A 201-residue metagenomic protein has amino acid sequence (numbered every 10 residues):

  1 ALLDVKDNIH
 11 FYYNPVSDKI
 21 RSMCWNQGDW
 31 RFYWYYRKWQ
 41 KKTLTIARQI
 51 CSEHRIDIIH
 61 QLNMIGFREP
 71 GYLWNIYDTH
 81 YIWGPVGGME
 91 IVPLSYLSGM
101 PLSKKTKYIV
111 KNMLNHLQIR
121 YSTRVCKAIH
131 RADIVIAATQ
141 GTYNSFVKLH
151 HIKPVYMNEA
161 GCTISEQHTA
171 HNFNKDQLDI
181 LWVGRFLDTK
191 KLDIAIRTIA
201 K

Functional and structural regions predicted by a protein language model:
A1-I9, S52-H54, T79-H80, C126 (+1 more regions): N-terminal subdomain of nucleotide-sugar transferases
A1-K41: A conserved catalytic-core segment of Leloir-type glycosyltransferases
L2, S22-N26, G71-L73, P93-S98 (+1 more regions): Short aromatic-enriched loop/helix-cap "lid" or pocket-rim segments at secondary-structure transitions that line
H10-Y13, W83, L114-T169, K175 (+1 more regions): Donor nucleotide-sugar binding/catalytic pocket of nucleotide-sugar-dependent glycosyltransferases
Y35-L44, R48, I56-G99, T139: An aromatic- and histidine-rich active-site surface loop
K41, T45-R48, M89, M100 (+1 more regions): Membrane-proximal helix-turn-helix segments that form the acceptor-binding/catalytic region of lipid-linked
R68, G87-Y96, K107-L114, T163-I164 (+1 more regions): A short, histidine- and acid-enriched strand-loop-helix "catalytic/donor-clamping" loop that lines the nucleotide-sugar
V86, N172-K190, I196-A200: Conserved donor-binding/catalytic core segment of Leloir-type glycosyltransferases
